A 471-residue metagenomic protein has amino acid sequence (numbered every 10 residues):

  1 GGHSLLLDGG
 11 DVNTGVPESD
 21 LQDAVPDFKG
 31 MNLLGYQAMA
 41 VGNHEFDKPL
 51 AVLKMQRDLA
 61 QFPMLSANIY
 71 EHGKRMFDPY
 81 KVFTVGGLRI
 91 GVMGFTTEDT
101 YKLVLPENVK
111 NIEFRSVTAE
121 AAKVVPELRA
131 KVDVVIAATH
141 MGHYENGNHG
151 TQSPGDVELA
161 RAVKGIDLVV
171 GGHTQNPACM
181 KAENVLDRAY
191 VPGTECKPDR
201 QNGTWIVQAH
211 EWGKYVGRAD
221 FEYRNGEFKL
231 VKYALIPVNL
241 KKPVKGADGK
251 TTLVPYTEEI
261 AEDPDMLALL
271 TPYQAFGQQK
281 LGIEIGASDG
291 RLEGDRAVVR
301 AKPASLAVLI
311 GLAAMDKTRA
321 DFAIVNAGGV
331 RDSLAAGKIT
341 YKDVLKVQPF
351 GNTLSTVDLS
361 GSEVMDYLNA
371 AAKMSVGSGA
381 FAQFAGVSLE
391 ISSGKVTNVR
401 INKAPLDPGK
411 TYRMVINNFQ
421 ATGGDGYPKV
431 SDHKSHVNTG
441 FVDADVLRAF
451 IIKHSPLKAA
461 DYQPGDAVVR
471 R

Functional and structural regions predicted by a protein language model:
G1-K241, A268, A301-A313, L354 (+5 more regions): Acidic, metal/ion-coordinating pockets
G1-S4, A130, L230-V231, V238-R471: Non-catalytic terminal accessory segments
